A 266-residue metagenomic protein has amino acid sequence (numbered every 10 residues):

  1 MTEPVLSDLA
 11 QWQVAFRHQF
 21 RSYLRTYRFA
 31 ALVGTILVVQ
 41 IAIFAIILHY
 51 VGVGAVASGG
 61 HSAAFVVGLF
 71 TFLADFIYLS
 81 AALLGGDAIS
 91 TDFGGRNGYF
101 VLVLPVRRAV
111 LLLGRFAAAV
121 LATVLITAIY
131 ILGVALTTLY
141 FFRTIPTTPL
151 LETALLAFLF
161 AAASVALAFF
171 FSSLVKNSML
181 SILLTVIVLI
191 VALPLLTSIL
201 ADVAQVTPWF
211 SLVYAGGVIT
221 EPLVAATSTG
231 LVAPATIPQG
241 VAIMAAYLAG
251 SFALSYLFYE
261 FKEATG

Functional and structural regions predicted by a protein language model:
M1-I36, T265: Aromatic- and glycine-rich beta-strand/loop motifs that create alpha-glucan
D8, V224-G266: Alpha-helical transmembrane segments of multi-pass membrane transporters/translocases
Q11, A15, G98, V106-V110 (+1 more regions): Hydrophobic, small-residue-rich membrane helices and short re-entrant helix-turn-helix hairpins that build
Q11-V14, V203-S228: Short hydrophobic, aromatic-rich alpha-helical segments embedded in or entering the lipid bilayer of multi-pass
S22, T91, L104, A135 (+3 more regions): Transmembrane helix-loop junction
F29, G34-A88, L113-I187, L193-P194 (+1 more regions): Secretory targeting signals
D87-V120: Helix-loop-helix units of permease transmembrane domains in multi-pass membrane transporters, especially ABC
L200-P208, P234-P238: Extracellular/periplasmic helix-loop-helix junctions in multi-pass membrane proteins
